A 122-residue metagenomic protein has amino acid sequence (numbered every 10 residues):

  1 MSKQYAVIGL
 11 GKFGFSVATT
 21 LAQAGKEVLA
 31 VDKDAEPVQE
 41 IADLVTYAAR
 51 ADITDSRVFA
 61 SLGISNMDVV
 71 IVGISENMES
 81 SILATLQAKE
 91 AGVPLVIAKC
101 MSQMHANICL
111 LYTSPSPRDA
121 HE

Functional and structural regions predicted by a protein language model:
L10: Glycine-rich Rossmann-fold phosphate-binding loop(s) that bind the pyrophosphate of adenine dinucleotide cofactors
G14: N-terminal Rossmann-fold NAD(P) dinucleotide-binding loop
L21: Aromatic pocket-lining residues of Rossmann-like dinucleotide-binding sites
D32: Conserved acidic E/D residue at the C-terminus of a beta-strand in Rossmann-like folds
V38-Q39, A106: Short alpha-helix immediately C-terminal to the canonical SAM-binding loop
Y112-E122: Single conserved hydrophobic/aromatic residue that forms the stacking wall/gate of nucleotide- or nucleobase-binding
